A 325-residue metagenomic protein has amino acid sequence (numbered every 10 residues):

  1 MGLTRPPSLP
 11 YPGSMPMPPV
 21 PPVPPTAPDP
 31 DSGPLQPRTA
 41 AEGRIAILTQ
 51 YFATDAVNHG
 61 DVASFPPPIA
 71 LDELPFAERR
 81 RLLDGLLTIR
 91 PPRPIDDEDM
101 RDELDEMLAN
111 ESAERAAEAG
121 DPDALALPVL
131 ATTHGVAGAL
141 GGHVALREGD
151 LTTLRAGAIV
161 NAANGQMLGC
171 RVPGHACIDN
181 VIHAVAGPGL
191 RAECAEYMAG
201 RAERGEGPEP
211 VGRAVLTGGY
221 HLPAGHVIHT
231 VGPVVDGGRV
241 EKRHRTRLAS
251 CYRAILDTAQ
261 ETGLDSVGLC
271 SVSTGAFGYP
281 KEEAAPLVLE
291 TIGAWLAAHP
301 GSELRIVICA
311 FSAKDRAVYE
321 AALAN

Functional and structural regions predicted by a protein language model:
G2-N325: Macrodomain-like recognition of ADP-ribose-binding/processing modules
